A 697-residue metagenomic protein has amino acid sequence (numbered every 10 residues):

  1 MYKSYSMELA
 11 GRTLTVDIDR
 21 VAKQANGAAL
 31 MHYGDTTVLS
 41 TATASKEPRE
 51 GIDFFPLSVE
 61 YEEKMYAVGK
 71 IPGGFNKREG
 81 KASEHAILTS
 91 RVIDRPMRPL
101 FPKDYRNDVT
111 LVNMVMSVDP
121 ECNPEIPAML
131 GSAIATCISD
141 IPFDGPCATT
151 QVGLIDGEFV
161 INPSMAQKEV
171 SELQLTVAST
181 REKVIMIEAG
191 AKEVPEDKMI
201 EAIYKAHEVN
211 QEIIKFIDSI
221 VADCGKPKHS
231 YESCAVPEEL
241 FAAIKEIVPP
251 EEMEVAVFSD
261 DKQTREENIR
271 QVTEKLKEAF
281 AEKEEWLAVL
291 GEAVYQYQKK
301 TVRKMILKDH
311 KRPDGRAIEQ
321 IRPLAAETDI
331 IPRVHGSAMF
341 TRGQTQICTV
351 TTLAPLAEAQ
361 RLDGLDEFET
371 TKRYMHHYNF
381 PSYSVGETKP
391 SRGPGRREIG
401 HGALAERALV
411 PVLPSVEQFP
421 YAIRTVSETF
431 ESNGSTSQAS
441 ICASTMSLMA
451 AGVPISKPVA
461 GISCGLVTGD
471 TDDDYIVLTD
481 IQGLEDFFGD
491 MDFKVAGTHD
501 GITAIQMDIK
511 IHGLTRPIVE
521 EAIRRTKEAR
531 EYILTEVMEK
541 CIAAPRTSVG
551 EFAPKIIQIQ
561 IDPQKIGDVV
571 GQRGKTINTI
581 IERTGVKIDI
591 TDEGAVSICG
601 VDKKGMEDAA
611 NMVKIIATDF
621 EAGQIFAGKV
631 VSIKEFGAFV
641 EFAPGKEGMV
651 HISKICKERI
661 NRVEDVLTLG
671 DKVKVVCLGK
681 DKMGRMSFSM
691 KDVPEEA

Functional and structural regions predicted by a protein language model:
M1-E232: Long, basic N-terminal domains or extensions that often function in RNA/ssDNA interaction or organelle/cellular
M1-S45, D53, E232-E369, P554-D568 (+2 more regions): Extended amphipathic alpha-helical scaffolds
A25-V109, V115-S117, C122, E188 (+4 more regions): Glycine-rich, flexible beta-strand/loop modules in the N-terminal catalytic cores of phosphate-handling
G27-A29, C122-I141, T328-T351, N433-V453 (+1 more regions): Conserved phosphate/anionic-ligand binding catalytic regions in large, soluble enzymes, centered on
K103-V109, D144-P146, I213-Y231, Q263 (+7 more regions): Flexible, glycine/charged-enriched surface loops at secondary-structure junctions
N113, I185-G190, Y231-A235, E246-V257 (+6 more regions): Short, hydrophobic beta-strand segments
D140-V257, L448-T547: Mobile "lid/hinge" segments at catalytic clefts and subdomain interfaces of large enzymes
L290, F552-I556, P563-A697: Single-stranded RNA-binding regions, centering on S1/OB-family and related RNA-binding modules
